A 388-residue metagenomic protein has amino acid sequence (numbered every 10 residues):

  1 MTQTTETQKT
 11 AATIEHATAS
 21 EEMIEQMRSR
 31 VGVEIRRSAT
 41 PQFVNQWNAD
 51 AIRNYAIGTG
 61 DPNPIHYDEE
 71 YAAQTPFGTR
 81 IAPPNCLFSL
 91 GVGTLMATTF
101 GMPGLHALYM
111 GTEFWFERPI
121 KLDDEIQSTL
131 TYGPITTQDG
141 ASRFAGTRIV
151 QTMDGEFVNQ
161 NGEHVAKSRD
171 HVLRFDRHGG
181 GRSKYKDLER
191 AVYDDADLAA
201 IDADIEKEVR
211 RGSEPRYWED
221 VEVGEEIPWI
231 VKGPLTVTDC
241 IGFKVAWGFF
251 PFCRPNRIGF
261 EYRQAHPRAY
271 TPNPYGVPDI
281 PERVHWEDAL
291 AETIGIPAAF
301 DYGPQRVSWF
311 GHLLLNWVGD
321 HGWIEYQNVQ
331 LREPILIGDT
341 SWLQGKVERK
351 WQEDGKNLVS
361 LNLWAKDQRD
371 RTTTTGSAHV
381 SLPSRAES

Functional and structural regions predicted by a protein language model:
T2-G111, D176-H321, R385-S388: Hot-dog-fold acyl-thioester-processing enzymes
T2-V33, G111, F116-V223, W229 (+3 more regions): HotDog/MaoC-like acyl-thioester-processing domains
I135, V284-H285, L290-E292, P297-D301 (+2 more regions): Catalytic-pocket segment enriched in acidic/His residues
